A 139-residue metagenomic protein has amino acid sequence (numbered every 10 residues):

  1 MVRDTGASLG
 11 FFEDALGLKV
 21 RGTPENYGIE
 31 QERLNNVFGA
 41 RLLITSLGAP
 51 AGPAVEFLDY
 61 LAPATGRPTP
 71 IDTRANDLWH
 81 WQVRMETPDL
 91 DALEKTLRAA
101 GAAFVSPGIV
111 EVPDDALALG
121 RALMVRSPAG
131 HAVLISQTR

Functional and structural regions predicted by a protein language model:
M1-A54, A92, A99, D115-A118: Core segments of cupin and vicinal oxygen chelate
M1-R3, T45-L61, P68-R98, G120-R126: Vicinal oxygen chelate
S8, V83-E94, A100-V110, D114: Catalytic cores of nucleotide-enabled group-transfer and carboxylate-activating enzymes in metabolic and assembly-line
I29-R33, A64-P70, V112-P113: A short, acidic/glycine-rich surface segment
R126-V133: Short, glycine-anchored, charge-dense loop/turn motifs used at functional sites
I135-R139: Short beta->alpha transition motifs characteristic of CBS
